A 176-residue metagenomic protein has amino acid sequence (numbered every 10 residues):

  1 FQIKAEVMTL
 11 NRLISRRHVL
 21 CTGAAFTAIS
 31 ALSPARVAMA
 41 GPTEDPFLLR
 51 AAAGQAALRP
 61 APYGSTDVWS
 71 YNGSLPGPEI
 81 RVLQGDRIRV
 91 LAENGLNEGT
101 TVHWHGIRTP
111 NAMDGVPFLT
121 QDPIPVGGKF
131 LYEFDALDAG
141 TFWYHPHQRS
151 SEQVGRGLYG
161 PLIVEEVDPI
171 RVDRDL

Functional and structural regions predicted by a protein language model:
F1-I14, A25: Secretory targeting signals
T9-L10, G23-L176: Histidine-centered copper-binding motifs that mark active-site loops of extracellular/periplasmic copper enzymes
